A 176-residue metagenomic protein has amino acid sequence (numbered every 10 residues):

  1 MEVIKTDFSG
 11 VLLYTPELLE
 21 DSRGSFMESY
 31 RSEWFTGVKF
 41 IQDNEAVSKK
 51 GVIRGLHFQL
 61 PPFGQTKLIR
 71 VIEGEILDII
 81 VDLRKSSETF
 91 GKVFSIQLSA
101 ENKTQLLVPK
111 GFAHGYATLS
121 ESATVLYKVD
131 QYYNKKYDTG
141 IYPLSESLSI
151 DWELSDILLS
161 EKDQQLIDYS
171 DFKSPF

Functional and structural regions predicted by a protein language model:
M1-E101, S122, V129-F176: Non-catalytic, conserved peripheral segments adjacent to functional cores
L98-E121: Conserved metal-binding segment of the jelly-roll/cupin
